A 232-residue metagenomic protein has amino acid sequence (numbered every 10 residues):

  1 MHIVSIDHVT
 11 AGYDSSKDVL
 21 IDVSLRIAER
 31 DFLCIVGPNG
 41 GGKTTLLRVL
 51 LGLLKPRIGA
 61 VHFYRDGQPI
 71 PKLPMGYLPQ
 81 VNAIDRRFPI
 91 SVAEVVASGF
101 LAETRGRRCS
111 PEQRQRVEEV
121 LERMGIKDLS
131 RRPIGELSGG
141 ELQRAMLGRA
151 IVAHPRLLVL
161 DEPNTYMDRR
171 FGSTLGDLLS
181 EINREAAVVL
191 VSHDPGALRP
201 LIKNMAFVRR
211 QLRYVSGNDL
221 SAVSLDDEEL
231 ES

Functional and structural regions predicted by a protein language model:
M1-D22, E29, D85, R107: A short, flexible loop at the N-terminus of ABC-type nucleotide-binding domains that lies
L51: Helix-to-loop junction immediately C-terminal to a conserved catalytic motif
G59-M75: Conserved ABC transporter NBD signature motif
P111-L129: Conserved ABC ATPase "signature" region
P133-L137, E141: Conserved ABC ATPase signature
L158-E162: Catalytic Walker B motif of ABC-type/P-loop ATPase nucleotide-binding domains
P200, V208-S232: Conserved beta-strand-loop-alpha-helix hinge in the C-terminal portion of ABC ATPase nucleotide-binding domains
